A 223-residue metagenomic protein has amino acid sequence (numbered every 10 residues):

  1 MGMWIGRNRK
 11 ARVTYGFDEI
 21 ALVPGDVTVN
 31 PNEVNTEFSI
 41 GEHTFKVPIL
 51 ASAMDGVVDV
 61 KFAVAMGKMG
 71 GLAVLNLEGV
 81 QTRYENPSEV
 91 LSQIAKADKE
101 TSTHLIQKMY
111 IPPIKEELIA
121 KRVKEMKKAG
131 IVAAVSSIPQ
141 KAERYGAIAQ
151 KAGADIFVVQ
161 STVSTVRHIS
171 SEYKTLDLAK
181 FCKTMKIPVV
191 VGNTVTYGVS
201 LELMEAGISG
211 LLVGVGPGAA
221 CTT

Functional and structural regions predicted by a protein language model:
M1-T223: Active-site entrance/lid segments in N-terminal catalytic domains of soluble metabolic enzymes
